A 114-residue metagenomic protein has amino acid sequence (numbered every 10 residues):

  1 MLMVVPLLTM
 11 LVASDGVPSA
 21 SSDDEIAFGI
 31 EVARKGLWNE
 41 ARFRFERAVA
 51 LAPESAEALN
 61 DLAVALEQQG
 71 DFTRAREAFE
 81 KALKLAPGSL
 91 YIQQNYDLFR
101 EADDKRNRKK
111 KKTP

Functional and structural regions predicted by a protein language model:
S22-D23, A56-E57, L90-Y91: Helix-start (N-cap) detector for alpha-helical repeat units in TPR-like alpha-solenoids, especially tetratricopeptide
R34-K35, Q68, L98-K105: Register position in tetratricopeptide repeats
